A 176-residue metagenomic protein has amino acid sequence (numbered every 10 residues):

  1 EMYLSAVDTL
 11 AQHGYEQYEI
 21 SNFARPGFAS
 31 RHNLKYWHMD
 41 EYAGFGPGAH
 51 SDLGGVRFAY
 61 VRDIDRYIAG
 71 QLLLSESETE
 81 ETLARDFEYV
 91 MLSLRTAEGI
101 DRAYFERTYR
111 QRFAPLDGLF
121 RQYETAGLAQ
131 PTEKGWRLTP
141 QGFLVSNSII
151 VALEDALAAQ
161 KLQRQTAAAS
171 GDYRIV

Functional and structural regions predicted by a protein language model:
E1-Q111, K161, G171-V176: C-terminal scaffold of the Radical SAM
A6-L10, Y123, I149: Hydrophobic alpha-helical packing residues
A84-M91, D117, F143, N147: Non-catalytic, well-ordered alpha-helical scaffold segments
R110-T125: Short amphipathic alpha-helical interaction segments
E124-K134: A short, conserved structural fragment
G135-T139: Minor-groove-contacting beta-hairpin "wing" of winged helix-turn-helix DNA-binding domains
Q141-V176: Short, amphipathic alpha-helical interaction segments positioned at domain boundaries
